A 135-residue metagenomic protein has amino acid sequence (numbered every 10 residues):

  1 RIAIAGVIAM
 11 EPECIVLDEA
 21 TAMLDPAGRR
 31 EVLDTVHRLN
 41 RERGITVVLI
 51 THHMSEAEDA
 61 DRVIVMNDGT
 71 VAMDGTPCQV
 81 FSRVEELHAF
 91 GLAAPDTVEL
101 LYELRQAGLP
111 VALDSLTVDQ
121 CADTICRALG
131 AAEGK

Functional and structural regions predicted by a protein language model:
A9-E13: A short, proline-enriched helix->beta-strand linker immediately N-terminal to the Walker B motif in ABC-type P-loop
I15-D18: Catalytic Walker B motif of ABC-type/P-loop ATPase nucleotide-binding domains
P26-G28: Helix N-cap at the start of a conserved alpha-helix in ABC-type nucleotide-binding domains
G44-I50: Conserved H-loop
D74-G75: ABC ATPase "signature
L87-K135: ABC ATPase nucleotide-binding domains
